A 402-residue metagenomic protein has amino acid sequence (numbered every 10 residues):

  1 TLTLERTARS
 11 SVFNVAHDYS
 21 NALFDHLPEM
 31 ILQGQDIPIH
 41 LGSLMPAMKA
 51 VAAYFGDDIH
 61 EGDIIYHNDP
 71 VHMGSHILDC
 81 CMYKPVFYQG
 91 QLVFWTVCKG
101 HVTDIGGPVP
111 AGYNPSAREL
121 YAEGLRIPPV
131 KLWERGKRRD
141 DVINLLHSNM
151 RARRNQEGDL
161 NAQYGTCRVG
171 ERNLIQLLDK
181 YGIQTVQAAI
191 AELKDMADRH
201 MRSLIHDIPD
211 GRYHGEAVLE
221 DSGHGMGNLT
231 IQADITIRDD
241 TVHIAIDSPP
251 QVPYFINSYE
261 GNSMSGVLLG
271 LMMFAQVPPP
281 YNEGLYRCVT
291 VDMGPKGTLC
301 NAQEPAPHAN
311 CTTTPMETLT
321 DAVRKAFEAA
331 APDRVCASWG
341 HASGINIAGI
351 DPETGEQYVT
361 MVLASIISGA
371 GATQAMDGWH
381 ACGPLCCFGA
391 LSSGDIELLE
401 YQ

Functional and structural regions predicted by a protein language model:
T1-E61, Y66-Y88, L92-T241, D247-Q402: Glycine/proline-enriched, intrinsically flexible loops and inter-domain linkers
